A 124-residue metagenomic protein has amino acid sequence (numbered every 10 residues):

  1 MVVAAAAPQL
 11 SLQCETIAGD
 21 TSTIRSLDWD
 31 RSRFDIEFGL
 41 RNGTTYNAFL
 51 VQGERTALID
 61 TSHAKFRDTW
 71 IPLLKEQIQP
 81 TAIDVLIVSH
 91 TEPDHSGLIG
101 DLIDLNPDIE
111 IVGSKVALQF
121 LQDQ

Functional and structural regions predicted by a protein language model:
V3-G19, V112-Q124: Metallo-beta-lactamase
A4-A7, S32-R33, T69, P93-D94: Short amphipathic alpha-helical surface micro-motifs
C14-E76: Conserved beta-strand hairpin/beta-sheet module of binuclear metal-dependent hydrolase folds, prominently
R33-F34, L98-I99, D123: Short glycine-/acidic-enriched loop or helix-start segments at secondary-structure transitions that form or flank
N47, A82-I83, F120: Short, intrinsically disordered/low-complexity patches at protein termini and at juxtamembrane boundaries
E54, K65-V112: Active-site metal-binding motif and surrounding structural segment of the metallo-beta-lactamase
